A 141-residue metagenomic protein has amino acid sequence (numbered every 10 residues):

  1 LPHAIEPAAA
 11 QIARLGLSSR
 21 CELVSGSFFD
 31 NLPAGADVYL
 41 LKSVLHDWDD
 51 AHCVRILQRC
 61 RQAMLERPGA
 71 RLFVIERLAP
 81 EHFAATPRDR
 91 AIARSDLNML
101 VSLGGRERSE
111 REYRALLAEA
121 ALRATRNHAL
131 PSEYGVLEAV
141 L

Functional and structural regions predicted by a protein language model:
P2-L141: Alpha-helical subdomain
